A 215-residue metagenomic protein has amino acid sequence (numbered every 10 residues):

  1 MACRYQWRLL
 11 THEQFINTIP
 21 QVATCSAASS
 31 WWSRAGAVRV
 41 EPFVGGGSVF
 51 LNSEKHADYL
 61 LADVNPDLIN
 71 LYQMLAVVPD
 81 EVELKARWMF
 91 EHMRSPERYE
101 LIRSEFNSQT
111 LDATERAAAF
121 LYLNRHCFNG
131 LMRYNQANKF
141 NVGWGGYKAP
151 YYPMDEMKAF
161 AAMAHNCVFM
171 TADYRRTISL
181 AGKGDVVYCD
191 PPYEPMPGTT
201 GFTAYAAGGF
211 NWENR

Functional and structural regions predicted by a protein language model:
A2-S26, R34, A76-F202: SAM-dependent nucleic-acid methyltransferase catalytic core
A35-E91, A206, F210: Conserved S-adenosyl-L-methionine
E213-R215: A short, acidic, amphipathic alpha-helical segment used as a generic capping/interface helix at domain edges
